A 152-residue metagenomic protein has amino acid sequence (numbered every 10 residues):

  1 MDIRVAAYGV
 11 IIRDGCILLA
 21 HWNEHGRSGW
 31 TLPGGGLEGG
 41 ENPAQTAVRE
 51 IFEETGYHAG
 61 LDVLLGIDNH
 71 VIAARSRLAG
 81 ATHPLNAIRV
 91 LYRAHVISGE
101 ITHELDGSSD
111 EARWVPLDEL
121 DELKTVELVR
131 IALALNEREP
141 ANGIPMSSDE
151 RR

Functional and structural regions predicted by a protein language model:
M1-I3, G29, G80-I88, D106-S109: A generic structural micro-feature
M1-L18, E38-G39, R93: Conserved N-terminal beta-strand and adjoining loop/helix that marks the start of the Nudix/MutT-like hydrolase domain
C16-Y57: Conserved Nudix-box catalytic region and its N-terminal flanking loop in Nudix hydrolases and closely related
I17, D62, L85-L91, A112: Structural motif
W22, R27-W30, I101-R152: Nudix hydrolase/Nudix homology domain
H58-I67: A short coil-to-beta-strand element that immediately follows conserved catalytic motifs
H70-I101, A134-L135: Active-site-adjacent beta-strand/loop module that shapes the phosphate/pyrophosphate-binding cleft
